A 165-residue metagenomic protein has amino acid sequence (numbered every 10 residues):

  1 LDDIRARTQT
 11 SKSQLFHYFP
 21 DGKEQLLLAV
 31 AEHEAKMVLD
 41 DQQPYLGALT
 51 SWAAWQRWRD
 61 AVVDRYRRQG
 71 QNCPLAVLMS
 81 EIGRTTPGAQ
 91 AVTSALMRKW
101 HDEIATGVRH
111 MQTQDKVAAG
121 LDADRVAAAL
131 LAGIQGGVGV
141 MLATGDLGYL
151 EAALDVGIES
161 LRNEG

Functional and structural regions predicted by a protein language model:
L1-A29: Helix-turn-helix
L27, A54, R67-G88: Amphipathic alpha-helical segments used for helix-helix packing
A31-V38: Short, basic, alpha-helical segments at the C-terminal edge of helix-turn-helix-like DNA-binding modules
D40-Q71, A123-L130: Hydrophobic alpha-helical connector segments
D60, S94, R98-H101, A105 (+4 more regions): Conserved terminal C-lobe alpha helix of the protein kinase catalytic domain
R65-R68, H110, L130-G148, S160-G165: Amphipathic C-terminal alpha-helical segment
T85-P87, R98-V126, L161-G165: Hydrophobic alpha-helical bundle segments that form small-molecule/ligand-binding pockets
